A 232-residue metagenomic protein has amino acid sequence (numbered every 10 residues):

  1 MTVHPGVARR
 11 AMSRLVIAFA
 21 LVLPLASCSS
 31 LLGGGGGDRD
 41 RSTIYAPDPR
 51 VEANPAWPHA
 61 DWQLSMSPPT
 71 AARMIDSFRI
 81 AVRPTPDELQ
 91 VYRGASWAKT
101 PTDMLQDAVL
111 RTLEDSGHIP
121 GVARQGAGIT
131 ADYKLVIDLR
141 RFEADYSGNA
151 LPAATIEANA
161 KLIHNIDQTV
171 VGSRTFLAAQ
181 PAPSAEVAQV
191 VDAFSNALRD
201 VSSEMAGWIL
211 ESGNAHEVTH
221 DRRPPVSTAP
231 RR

Functional and structural regions predicted by a protein language model:
T2-I17: Bacterial N-terminal signal peptides that target proteins for export
P24-S27: C-terminal motif of bacterial Sec signal peptides marking the signal peptidase cleavage site
S29-A53, S116-D167, P183, T228-R231: Surface-exposed short loop/turn segments
S29-T102, S212-R232: A structural "domain/chain start" motif
A60-W62, D76-F78, T85, R93 (+4 more regions): Envelope-exposed proteins and targeting segments
Q90-S96, I166-G207: Short secondary-structure boundary motifs at beta->alpha junctions and helix caps
T102, Q106-L110, S116, S195-L198 (+2 more regions): Extracytoplasmic/secreted envelope proteins and their assembly/folding machinery, especially bacterial periplasmic
L110, E114-H118, A144, A206-N214: Sec-exported extracytoplasmic/periplasmic mature domains
